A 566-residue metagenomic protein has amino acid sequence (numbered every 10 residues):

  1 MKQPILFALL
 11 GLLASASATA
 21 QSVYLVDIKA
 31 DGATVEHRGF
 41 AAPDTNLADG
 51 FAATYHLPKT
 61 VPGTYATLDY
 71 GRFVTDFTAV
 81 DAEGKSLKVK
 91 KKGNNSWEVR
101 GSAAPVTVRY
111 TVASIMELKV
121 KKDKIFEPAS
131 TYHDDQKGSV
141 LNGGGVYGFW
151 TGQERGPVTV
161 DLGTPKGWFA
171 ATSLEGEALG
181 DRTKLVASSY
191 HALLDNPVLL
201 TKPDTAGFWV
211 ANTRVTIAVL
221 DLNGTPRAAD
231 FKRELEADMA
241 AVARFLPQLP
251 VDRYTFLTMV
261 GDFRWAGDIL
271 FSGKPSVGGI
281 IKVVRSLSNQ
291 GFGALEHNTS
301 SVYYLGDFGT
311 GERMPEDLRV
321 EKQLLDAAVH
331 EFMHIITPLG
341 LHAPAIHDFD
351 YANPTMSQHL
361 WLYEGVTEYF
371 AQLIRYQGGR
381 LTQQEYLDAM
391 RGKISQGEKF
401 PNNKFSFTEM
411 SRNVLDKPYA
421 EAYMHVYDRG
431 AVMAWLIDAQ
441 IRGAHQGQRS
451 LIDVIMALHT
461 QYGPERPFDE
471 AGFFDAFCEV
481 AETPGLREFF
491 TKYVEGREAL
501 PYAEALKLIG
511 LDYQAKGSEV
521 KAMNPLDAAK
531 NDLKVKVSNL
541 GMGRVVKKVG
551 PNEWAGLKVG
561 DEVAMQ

Functional and structural regions predicted by a protein language model:
F7-S15: Bacterial N-terminal signal peptides
A16-A20: Sec/Tat signal peptide C-region and signal peptidase I cleavage site
L25, Q461-Q566: Beta/coil-rich, acidic/histidine-enriched accessory regions frequently appended to metallopeptidases
V35-G71, G148, E154-P165: Surface-exposed beta-strand/loop patches in extracellular or lumenal glycoproteins
L68-D76, V80-A240, R244-D252, L270-I280 (+1 more regions): Non-catalytic architectural context of zinc metalloproteases
F77, V160, T367, G447 (+3 more regions): Terminal peptide-recognition signature
D204-H359: Juxtacatalytic substrate-recognition/specificity segment
L341-D350, P354-D428: Acidic/His/Gly-enriched intrinsically disordered linker/tail segments that often contain short helix/coil "MoRF-like"
